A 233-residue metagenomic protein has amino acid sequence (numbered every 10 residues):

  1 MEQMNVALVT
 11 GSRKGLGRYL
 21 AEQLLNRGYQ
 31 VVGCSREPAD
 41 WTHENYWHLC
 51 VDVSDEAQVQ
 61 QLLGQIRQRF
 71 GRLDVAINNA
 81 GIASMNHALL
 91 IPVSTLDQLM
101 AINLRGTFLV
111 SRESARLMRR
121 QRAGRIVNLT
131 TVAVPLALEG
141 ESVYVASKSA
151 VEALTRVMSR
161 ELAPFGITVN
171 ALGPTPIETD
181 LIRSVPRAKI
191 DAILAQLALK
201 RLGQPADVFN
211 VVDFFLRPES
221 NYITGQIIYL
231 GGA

Functional and structural regions predicted by a protein language model:
R13-K14: Conserved glycine-rich cofactor-binding loop
H87-A88, P92-M100, I182, I193: Substrate-binding pocket helix/loop in short-chain dehydrogenase/reductase
L89, L136-S142, P164-F165, K200 (+1 more regions): Active-site loop immediately N-terminal to the catalytic Tyr-X3-Lys motif of short-chain dehydrogenase/reductase
S111, A123, R201-L230: C-terminal substrate-recognition "lid" of short-chain dehydrogenase/reductases
S111, S147, T155: Active-site helix of classical SDR
R116, R160-P164, N221: Alpha-helical segment proximal to the catalytic Tyr-Lys
T131: Residue(s) in the substrate-gating loop at a strand-loop-helix junction that position the organic substrate next
